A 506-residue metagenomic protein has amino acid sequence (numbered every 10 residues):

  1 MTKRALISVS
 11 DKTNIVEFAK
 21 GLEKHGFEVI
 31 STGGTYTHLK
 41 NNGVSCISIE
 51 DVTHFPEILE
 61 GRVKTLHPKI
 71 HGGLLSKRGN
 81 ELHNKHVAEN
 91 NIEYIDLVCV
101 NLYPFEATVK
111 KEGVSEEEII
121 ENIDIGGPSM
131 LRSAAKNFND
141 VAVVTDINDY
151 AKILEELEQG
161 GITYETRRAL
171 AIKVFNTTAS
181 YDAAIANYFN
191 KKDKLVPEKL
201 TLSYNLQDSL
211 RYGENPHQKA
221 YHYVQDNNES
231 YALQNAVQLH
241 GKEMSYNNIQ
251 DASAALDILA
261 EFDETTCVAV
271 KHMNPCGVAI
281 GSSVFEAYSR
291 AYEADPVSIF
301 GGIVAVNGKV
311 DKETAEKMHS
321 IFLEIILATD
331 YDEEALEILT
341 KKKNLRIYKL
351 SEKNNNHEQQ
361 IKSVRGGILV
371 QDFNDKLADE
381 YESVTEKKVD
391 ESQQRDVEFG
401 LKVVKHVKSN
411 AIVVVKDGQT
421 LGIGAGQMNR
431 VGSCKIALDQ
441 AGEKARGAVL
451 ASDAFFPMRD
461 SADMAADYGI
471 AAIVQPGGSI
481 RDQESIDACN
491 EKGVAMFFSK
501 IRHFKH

Functional and structural regions predicted by a protein language model:
M1-F55: N-terminal glycine-/serine-/threonine-rich phosphate-binding loop
T2-I7, K12, L97, Y181-A183 (+1 more regions): ATP-dependent carboxylate/acyl-activation modules
E23, K40, D124, A135 (+3 more regions): Anion (oxyanion) recognition and catalysis
G34-F105: Glycine-rich nucleotide/cofactor/substrate-binding loop typically near the N-terminus or early in the first domain
R78-I125, R132-A134, E382-S383, K388-E391: Active-site/ligand-binding-proximal alpha/beta "capping" segment
N137-D149: Mobile "lid/hinge" segments at catalytic clefts and subdomain interfaces of large enzymes
N148, K152-L200, I321: Non-catalytic interaction/clamp surfaces of large macromolecular machines
